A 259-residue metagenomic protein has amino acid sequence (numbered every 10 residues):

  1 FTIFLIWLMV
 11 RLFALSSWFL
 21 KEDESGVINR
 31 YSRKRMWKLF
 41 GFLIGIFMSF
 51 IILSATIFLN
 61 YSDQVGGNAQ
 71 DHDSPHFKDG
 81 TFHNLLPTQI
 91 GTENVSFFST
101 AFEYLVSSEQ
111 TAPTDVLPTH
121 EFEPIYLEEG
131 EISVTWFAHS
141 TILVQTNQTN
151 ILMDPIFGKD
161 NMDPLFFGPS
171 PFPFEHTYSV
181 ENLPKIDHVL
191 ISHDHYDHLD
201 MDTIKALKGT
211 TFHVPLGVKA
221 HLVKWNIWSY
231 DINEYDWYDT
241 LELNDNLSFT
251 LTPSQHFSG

Functional and structural regions predicted by a protein language model:
F1-L5: Hydrophobic alpha-helical segments
W7-F172, H176-S179: Metallo-beta-lactamase
E109-E131, P215-G259: Metallo-beta-lactamase
G130, N147, P184-K185, L207-K208 (+2 more regions): Residue-level preference for short coil/turn positions at secondary-structure junctions
L143, A206, H221-K224: Alpha-helical scaffold elements within enzyme catalytic domains, especially in hydrolases
D154, I191, T250: Redox-cofactor binding/interface segments in oxidoreductases and associated redox assembly factors
P155-F157, D194, S254-Q255: Active-site metal-binding loops of divalent metal-dependent hydrolases
L165-H213: Active-site metal-binding motif and surrounding structural segment of the metallo-beta-lactamase
